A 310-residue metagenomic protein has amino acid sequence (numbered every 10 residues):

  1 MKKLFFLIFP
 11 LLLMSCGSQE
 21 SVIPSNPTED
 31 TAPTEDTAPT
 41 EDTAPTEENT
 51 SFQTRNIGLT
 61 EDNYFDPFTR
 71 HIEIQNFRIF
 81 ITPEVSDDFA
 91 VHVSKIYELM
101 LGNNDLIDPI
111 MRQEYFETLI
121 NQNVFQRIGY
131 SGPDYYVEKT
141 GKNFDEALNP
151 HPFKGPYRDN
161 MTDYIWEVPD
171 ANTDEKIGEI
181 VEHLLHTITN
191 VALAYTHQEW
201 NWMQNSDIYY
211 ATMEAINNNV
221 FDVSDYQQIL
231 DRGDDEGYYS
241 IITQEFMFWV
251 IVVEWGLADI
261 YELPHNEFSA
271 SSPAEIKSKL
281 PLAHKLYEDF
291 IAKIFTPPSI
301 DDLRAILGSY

Functional and structural regions predicted by a protein language model:
L4-L13: Sec-dependent N-terminal signal peptides
S15-F52: Bacterial Sec-dependent N-terminal signal peptides
E48-D62, P67, L101, D105: Non-catalytic accessory regions used for complex assembly or targeting
P67, I74-D222: Acidic/His-rich structured neighborhood in mature extracellular/periplasmic domains
I81-V85, N172-K176, R232-Q244, E267-E275: Conserved aromatic-histidine-acidic binding/catalytic patches
A192-P264: Post-HExxH zinc-binding segment in Zn-dependent metallohydrolases
E245-Y310: Pan-zinc metallopeptidase signature
